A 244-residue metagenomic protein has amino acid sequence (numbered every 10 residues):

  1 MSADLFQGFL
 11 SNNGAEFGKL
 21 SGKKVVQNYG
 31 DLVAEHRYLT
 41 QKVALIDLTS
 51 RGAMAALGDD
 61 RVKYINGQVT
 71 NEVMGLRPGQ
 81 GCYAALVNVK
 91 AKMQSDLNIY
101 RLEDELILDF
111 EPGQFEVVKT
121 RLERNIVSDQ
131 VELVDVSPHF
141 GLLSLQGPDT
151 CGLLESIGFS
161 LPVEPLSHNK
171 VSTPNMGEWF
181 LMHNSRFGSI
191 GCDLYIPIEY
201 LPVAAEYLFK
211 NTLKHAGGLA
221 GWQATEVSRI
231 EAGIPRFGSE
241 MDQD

Functional and structural regions predicted by a protein language model:
M1-D244: Basic, glycine/lysine-rich polyanion-binding surfaces/domains
